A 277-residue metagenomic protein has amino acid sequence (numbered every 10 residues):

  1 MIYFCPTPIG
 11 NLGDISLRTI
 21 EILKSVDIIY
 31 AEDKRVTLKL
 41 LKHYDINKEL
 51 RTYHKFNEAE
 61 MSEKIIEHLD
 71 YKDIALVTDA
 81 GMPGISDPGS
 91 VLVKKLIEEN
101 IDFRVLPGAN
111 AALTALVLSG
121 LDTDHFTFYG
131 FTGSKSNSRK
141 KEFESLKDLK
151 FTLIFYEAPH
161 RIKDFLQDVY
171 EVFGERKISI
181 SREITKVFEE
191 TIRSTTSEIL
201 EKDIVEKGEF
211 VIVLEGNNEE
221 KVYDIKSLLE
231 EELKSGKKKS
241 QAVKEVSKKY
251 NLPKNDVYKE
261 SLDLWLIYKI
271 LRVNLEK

Functional and structural regions predicted by a protein language model:
M1-C5, D70-T78, F126, F151-F155 (+1 more regions): Generic beta-sheet signal
M1-F56: Glycine-rich, flexible N-terminal cofactor/catalytic loop recognition
L23-I29, I101-F103, F151-L153: Short active-site oxyanion
N57-I66: Glycine-rich, highly charged phosphate/nucleotide-binding loops
D70-G133: Short glycine-cluster motifs
D73, T152, Y156-L271: A contiguous loop/helix-start segment that scaffolds small-molecule binding in enzyme catalytic cores
F126-D148: A short, charged helix-loop
